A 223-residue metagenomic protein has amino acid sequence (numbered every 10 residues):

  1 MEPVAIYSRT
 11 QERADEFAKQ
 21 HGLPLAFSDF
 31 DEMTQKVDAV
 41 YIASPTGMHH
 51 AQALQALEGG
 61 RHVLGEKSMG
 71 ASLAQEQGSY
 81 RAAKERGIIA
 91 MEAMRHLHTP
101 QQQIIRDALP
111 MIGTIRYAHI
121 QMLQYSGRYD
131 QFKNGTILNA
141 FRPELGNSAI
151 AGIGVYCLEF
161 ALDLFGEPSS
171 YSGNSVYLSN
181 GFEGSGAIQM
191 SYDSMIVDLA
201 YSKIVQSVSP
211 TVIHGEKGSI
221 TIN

Functional and structural regions predicted by a protein language model:
M1-H21: N-terminal Rossmann-like dinucleotide-binding module
E2-A5, D38-V40, A90, N147: Short active-site oxyanion
P3, Q77-R95, T114-Y117: Rossmann-fold dehydrogenase core element
A14, Q52, S79, I105 (+1 more regions): Aromatic/hydrophobic pocket-lining residues that form π-stacking "cages" and hydrophobic walls in ligand
H21-A82: Beta-loop-alpha module in the N-terminal Rossmann-like domain of NAD(P)-dependent dehydrogenases, especially those
F27, G65, A90-E92, I222: Hydrophobic residues in well-ordered beta-strands that form the structural core
H96-S169: Predominantly a Rossmann-like dinucleotide-binding segment in NAD(P)-dependent oxidoreductases
C157-N223: Contiguous beta-strand/loop segments that form the cofactor/metal-binding neighborhood of enzyme cores
